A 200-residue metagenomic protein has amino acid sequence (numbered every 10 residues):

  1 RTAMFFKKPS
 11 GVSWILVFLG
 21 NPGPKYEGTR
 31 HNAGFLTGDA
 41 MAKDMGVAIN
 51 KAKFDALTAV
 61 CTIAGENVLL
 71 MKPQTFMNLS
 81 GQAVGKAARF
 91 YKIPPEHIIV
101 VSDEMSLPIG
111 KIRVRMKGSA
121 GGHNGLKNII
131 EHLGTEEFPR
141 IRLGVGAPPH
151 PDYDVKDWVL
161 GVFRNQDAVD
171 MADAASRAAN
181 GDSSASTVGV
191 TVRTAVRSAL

Functional and structural regions predicted by a protein language model:
T2-K117, K127-I141, P148-D154, V169-A175 (+2 more regions): Nucleotide and nucleotide-moiety/phosphate-recognizing core
G122-G125: Hydrophobic alpha-helical segments within soluble ligand-binding/sensing domains
R197-S198: Low-acidity, Ser/Thr- and Arg-rich intrinsically disordered low-complexity segments
